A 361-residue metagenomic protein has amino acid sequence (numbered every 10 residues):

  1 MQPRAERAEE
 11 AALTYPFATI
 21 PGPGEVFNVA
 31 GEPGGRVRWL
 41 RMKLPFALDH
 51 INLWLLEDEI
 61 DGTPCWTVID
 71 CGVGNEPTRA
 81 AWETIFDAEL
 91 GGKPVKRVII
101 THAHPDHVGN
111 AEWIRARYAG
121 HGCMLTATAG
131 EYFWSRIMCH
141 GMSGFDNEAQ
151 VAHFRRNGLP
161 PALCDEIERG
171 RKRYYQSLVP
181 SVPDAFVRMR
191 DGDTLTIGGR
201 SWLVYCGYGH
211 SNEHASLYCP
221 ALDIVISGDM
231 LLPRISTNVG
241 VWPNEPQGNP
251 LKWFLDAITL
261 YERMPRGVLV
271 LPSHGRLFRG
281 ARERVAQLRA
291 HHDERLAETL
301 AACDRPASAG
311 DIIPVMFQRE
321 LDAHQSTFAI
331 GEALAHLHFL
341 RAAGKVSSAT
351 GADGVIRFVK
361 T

Functional and structural regions predicted by a protein language model:
Q2-Y15, T19, A297-T361: C-terminal regulatory/interaction regions
E6-W39: N-terminal amphipathic/basic leader segments beginning at the initiator methionine
V26-K93, S216-P233: Conserved beta-strand hairpin/beta-sheet module of binuclear metal-dependent hydrolase folds, prominently
P33-R41, R171-L178, G198-R200: Short Pro/Gly-enriched beta-strand edge/turn motifs at strand-loop
R36, L56, D70, H102 (+10 more regions): Divalent metal-coordination and catalytic microenvironments
F46-D49, V187-M189, Y208-S211, A352: A short catalytic or substrate-binding loop motif that flags glycine-/basic-rich loops and adjacent residues that bind
D49, P77-A80, D87-L195: Active-site HxH/HxHxD metal-binding segment of metal-dependent hydrolases
T63-E76, Y175-D184, T194, S201-D293: Metallo-beta-lactamase
